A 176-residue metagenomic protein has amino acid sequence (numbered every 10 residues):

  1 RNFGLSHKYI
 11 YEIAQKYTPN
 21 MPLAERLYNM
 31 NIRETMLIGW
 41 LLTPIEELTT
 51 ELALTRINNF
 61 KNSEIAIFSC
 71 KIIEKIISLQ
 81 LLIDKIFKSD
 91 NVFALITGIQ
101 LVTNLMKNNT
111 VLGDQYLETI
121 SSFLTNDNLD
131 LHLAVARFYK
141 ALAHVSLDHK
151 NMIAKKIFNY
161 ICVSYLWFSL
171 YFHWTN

Functional and structural regions predicted by a protein language model:
R1-N176: Alpha-helical scaffold domains
